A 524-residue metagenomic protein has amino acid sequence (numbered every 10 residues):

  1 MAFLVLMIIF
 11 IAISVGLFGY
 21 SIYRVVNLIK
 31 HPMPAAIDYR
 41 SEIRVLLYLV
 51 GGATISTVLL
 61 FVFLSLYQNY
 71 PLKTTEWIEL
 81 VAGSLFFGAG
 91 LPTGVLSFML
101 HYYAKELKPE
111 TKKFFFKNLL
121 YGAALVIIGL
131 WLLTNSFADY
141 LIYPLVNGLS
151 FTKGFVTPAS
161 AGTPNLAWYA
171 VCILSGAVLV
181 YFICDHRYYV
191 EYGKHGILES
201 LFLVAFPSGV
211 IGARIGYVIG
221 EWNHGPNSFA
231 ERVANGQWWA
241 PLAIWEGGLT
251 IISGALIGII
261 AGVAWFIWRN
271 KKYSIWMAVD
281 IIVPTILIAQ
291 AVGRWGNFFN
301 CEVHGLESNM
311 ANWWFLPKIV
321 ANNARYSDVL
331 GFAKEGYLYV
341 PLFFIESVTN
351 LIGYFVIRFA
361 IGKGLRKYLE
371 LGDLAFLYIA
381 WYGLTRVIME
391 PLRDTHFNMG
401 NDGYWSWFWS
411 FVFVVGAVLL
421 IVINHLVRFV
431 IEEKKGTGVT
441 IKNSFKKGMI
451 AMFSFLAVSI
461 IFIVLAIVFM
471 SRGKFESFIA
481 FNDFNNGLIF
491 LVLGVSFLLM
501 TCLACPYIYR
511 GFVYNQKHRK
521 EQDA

Functional and structural regions predicted by a protein language model:
M1-A524: A feature for loop-to-transmembrane-helix boundaries and adjacent hydrophobic helices in multi-pass integral membrane
